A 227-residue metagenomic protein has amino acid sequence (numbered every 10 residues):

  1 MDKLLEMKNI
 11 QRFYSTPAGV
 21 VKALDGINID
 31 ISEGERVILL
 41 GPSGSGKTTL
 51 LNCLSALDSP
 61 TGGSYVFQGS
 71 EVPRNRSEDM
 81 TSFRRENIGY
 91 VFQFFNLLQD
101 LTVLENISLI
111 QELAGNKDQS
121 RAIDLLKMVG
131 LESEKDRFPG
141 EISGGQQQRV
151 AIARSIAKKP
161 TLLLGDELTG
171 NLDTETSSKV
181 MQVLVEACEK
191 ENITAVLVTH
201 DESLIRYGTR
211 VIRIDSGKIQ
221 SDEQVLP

Functional and structural regions predicted by a protein language model:
M1-F13, Q220-P227: ABC-family P-loop ATPase nucleotide-binding domain
L4-V211: ABC family nucleotide-binding domain
V211-E223: H-loop (His-switch) and adjacent beta-strand-loop-beta switch element of ABC-type ATPase nucleotide-binding domains
